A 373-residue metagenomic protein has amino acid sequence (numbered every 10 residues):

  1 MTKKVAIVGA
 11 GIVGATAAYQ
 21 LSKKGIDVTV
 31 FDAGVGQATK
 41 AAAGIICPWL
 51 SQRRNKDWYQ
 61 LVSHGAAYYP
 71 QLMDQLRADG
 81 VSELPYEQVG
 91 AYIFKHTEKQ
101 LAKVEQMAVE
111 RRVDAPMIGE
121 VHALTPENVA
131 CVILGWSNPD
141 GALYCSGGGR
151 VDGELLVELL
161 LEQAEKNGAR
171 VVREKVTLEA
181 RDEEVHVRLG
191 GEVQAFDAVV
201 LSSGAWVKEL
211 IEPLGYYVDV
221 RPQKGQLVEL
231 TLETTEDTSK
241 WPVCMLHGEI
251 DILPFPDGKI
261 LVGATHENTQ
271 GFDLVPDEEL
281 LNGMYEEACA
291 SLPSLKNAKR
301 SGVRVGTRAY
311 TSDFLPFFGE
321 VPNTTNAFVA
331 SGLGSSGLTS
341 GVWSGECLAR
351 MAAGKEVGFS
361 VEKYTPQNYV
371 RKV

Functional and structural regions predicted by a protein language model:
K3-T29: N-terminal Rossmann-like FAD-binding beta1-loop-alpha1 element of flavoenzymes
A6-V8, Q194-W206, G345: Short hydrophobic core segments
T16-K24, A33, G44, S82-E87 (+1 more regions): Active-site substrate-recognition segment that forms the wall of the catalytic cavity or substrate channel
I45-V129, E287-C289: Dinucleotide-binding Rossmann-like beta1-alpha1 core, especially the glycine-rich loop that anchors the ADP
Q60-S63, T97-Q100, L143-L159, V275-L280 (+1 more regions): Short beta-strand to alpha-helix junction loop
S82-I93, M117-N167, T265-Q270, T325 (+1 more regions): Helix-loop-beta segment of a Rossmann-like dinucleotide-binding subdomain
V171-V185: A conserved short coil-to-beta-strand element within the FAD-binding core of flavoproteins
S294-V373: C-terminal catalytic lobe of FAD-dependent flavoproteins
